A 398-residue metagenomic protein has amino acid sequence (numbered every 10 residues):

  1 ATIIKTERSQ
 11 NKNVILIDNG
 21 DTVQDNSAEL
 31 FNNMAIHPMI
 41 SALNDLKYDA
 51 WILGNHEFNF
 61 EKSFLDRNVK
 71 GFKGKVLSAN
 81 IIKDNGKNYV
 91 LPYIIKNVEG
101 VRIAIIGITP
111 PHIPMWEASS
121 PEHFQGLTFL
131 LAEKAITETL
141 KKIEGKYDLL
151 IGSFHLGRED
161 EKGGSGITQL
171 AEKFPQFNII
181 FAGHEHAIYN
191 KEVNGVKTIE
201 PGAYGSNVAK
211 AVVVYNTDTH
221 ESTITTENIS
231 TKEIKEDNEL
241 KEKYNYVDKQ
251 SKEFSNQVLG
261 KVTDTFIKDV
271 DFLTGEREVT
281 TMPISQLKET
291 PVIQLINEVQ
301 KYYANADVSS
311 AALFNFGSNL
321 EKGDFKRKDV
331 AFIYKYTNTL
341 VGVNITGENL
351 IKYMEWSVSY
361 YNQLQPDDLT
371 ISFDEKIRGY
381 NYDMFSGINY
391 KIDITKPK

Functional and structural regions predicted by a protein language model:
A1-E236, L287-V299, S309-A311, S359 (+1 more regions): Acidic, metal/ion-coordinating pockets
N59, V90, T128-L130, I199 (+4 more regions): Generic, ordered loop/turn and secondary-structure boundary motif
F72-N80, D84, L91-Y93, G195 (+1 more regions): Feature captures C-terminal
P121-H123, R277-Q286, F332-T339: Glycine- and acidic
Y215-F325, D383-F385, D393-P397: A short C-terminal boundary segment appended to hydrolase-like catalytic domains
